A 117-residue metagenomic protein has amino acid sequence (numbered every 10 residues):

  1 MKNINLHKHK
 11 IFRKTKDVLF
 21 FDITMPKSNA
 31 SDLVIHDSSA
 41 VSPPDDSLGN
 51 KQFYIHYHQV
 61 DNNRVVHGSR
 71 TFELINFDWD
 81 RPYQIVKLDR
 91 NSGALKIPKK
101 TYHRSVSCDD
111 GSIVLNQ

Functional and structural regions predicted by a protein language model:
M1-R90, S107-I113: Active-site region of the double-stranded beta-helix
S92-S105: Histidine-centered metal-chelating micro-motifs
